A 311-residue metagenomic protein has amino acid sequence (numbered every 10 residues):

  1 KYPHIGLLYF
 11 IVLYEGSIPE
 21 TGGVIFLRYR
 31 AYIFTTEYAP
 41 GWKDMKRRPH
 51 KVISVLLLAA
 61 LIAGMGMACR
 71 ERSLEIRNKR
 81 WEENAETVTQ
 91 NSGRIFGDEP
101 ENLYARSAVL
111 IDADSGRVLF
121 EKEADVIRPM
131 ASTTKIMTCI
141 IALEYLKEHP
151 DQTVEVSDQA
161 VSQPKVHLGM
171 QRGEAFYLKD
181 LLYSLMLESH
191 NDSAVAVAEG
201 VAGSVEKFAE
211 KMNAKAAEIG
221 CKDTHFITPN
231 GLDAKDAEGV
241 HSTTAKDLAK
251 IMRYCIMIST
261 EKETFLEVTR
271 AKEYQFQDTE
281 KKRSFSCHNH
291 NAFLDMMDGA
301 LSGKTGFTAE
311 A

Functional and structural regions predicted by a protein language model:
Y2-L7, L13-I18, G22, R30-A31: Targeting/processing segments of secretory and organellar proteins
G22-V24, Y29-R106: N-terminal secretory targeting signals
I76-F96, E101-L103, S107, S204-A311: Penicillin-recognizing serine hydrolase domain
S115-G116, P129-V154, L248: Active-site SXXK
K122-M130, K165-R172, D180-S184, A194-S204 (+1 more regions): Second-shell loop/turn segments in exported
I140-E148, E199-A202, K250-M257: Short glycine/serine- and small hydrophobic-enriched flexible loop segments
E144-Q159, S259-K272: Short, well-structured active-site flanking segments
Q163-V195, S284-S302: Conserved catalytic neighborhood of penicillin-recognizing serine enzymes
